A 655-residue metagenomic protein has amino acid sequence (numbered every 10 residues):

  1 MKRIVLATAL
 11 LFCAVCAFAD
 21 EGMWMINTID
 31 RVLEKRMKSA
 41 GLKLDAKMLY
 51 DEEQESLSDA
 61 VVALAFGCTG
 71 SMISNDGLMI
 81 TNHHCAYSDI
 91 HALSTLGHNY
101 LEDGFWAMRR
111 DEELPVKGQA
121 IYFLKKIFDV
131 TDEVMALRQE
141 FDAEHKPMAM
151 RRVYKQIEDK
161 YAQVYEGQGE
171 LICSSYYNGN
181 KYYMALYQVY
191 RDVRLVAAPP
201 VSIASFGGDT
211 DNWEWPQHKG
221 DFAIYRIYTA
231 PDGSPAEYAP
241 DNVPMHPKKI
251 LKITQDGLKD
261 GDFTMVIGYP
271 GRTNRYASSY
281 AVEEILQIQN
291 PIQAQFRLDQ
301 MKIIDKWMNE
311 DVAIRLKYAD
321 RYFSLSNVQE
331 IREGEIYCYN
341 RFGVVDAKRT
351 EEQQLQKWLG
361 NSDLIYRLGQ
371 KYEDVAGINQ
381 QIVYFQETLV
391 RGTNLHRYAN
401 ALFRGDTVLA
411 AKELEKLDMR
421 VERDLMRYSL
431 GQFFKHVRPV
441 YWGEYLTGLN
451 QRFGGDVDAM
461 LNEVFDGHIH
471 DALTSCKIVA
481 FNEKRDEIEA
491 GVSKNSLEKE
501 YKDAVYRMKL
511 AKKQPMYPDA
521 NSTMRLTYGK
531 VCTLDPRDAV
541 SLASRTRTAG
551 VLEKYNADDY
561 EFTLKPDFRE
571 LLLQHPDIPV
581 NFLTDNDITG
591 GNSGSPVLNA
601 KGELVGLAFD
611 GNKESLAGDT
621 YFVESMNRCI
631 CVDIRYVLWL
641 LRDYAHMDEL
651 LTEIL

Functional and structural regions predicted by a protein language model:
M1-I4: Positively charged n-region of N-terminal signal peptides that target proteins for export
T8, V15-L655: Terminal presequence/propeptide segments associated with secretion/organelle targeting and zymogen/polyprotein
